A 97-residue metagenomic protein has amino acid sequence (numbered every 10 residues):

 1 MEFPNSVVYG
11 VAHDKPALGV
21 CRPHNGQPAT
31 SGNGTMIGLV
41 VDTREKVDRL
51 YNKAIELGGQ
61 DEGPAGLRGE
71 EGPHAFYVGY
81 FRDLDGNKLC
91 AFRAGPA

Functional and structural regions predicted by a protein language model:
M1-A17: Core segments of cupin and vicinal oxygen chelate
V8, V78-G79: Short hydrophobic/aromatic beta-strand element in the GNAT-like acyltransferase core that lines or flanks the acyl-donor
A12-H24, A29-T30: Conserved, structured core segments of small domains
D14, A75, K88: Glycine-rich acetyl-CoA-binding "A-motif" of GNAT/NAT acetyltransferases
G32-M36: Short, solvent-exposed beta-strand edge segments and adjacent coil->beta transition regions
G38-V78, L84: Vicinal oxygen chelate
A94-A97: A short acidic/small-residue loop/turn micro-motif
